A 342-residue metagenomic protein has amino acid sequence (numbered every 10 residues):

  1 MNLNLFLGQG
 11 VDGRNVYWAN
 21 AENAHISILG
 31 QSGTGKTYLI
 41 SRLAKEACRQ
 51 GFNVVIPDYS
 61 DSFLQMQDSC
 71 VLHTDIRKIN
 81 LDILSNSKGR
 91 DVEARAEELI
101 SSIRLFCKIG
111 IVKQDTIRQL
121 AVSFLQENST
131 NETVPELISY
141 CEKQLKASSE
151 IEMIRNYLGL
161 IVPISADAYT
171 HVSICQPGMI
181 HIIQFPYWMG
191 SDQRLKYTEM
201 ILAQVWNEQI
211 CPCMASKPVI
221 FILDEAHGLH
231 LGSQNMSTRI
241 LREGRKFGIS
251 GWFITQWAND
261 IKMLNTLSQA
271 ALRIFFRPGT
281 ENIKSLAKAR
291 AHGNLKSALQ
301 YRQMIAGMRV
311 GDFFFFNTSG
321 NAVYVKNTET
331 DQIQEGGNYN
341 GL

Functional and structural regions predicted by a protein language model:
M1-E22, K326: P-loop NTP-binding catalytic core
F6, V11-D12, S32, L39-I249 (+3 more regions): P-loop NTPase motor domains
N15-W18, I26, C48, I261 (+1 more regions): P-loop NTPase motor core of the ASCE superfamily
N20, T74-I76, F185, P278 (+1 more regions): Active-site donor-binding loop signature of nucleotide-sugar glycosyltransferases
E22-I26, G178-H181: Pre-Walker A (Motif I) flank of P-loop NTPase domains
L29: The feature captures the beta-strand-to-loop junction immediately N-terminal to the Walker
T255-Q256: H-loop/switch region of ABC-family ATPase nucleotide-binding domains
